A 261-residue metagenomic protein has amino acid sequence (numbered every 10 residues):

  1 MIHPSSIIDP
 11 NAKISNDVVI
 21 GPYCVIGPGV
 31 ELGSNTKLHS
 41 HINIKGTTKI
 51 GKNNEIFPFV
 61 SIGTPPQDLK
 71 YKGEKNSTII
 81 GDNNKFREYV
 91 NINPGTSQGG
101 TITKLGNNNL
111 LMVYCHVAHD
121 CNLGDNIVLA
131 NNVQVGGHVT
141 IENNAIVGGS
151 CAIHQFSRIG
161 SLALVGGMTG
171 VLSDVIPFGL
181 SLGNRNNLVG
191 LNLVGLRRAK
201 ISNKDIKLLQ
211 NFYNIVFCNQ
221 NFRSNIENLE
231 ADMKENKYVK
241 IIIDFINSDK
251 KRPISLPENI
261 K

Functional and structural regions predicted by a protein language model:
M1-N187: Structural signal for interior beta-strand "rungs" in well-ordered beta-sheet cores of soluble enzyme domains
M1-S5, P10-N11, N16-D17, N53 (+7 more regions): Terminal amphipathic alpha-helical/low-complexity segments used for targeting or macromolecular assembly
